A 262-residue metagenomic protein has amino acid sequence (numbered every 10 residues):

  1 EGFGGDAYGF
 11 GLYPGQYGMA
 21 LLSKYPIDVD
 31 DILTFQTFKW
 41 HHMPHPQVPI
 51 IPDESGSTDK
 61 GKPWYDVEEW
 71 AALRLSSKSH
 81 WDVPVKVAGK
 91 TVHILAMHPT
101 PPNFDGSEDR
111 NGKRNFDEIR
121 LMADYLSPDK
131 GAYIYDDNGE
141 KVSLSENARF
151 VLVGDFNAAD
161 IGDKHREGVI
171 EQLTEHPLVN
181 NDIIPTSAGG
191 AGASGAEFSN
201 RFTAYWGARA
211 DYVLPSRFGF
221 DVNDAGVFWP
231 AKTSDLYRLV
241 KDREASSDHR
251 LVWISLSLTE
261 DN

Functional and structural regions predicted by a protein language model:
E1-T91, P99: Structured beta-strand-rich core segments of catalytic domains in phosphoester-bond hydrolases
G18, L95-M97, V153, P215: Generic beta-strand/beta-sheet core signal
K24-H45, P52-E54, L75, P84-V85 (+2 more regions): Metal-dependent phosphoester-hydrolase catalytic domains
W70, D105-S107, D163: Short, structured coil/loop segments at alpha-helix boundaries
V92-K113: Active-site His/acidic residue clusters
